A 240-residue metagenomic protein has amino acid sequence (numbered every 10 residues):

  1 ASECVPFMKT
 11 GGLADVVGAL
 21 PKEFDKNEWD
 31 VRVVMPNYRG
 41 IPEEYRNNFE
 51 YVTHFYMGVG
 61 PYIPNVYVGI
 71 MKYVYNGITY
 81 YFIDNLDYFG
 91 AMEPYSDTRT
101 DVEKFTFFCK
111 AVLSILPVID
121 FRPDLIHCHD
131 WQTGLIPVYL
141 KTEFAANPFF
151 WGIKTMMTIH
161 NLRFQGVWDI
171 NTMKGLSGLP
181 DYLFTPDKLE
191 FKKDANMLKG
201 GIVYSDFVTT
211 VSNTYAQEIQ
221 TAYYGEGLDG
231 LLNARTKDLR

Functional and structural regions predicted by a protein language model:
A1-R240: Catalytic cores of nucleotide-sugar-dependent glycosyltransferases that transfer UDP/GDP/TDP-activated
